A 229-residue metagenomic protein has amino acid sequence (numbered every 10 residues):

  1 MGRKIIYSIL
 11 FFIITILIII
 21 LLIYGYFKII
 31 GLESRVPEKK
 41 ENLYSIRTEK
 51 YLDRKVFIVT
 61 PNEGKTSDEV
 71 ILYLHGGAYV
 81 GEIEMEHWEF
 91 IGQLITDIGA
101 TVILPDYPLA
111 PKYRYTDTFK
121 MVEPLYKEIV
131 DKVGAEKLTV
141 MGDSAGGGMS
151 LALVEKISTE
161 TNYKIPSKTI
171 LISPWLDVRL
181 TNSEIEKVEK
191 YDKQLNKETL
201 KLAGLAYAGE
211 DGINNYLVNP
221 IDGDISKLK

Functional and structural regions predicted by a protein language model:
M1-I18: N-terminal Sec-pathway targeting helices
I18-G25, V36-K229: Alpha/beta-hydrolase superfamily serine-hydrolase fold, recognizing
K28-L32: Short Lys/Arg-enriched alpha/beta "domain-start" segment
